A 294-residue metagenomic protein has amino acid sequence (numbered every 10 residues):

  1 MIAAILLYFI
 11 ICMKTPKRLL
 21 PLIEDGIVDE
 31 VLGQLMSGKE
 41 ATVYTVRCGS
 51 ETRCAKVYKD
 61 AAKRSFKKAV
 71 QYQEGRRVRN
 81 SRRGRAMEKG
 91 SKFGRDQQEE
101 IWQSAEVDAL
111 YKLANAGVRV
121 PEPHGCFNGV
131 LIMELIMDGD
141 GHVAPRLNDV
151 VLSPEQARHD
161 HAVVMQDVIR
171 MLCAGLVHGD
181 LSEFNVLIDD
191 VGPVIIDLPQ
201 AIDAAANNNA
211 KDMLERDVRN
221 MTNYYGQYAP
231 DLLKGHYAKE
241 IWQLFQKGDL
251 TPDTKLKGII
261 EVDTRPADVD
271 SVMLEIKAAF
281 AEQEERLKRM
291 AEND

Functional and structural regions predicted by a protein language model:
M1-S37, E155, H159, V163 (+4 more regions): Regulatory N- and C-terminal appendages and interdomain linkers associated with kinase/kinase-like NTP transferase
Y8-V143, C173: Conserved ATP-binding subdomain of kinase catalytic cores across diverse folds
G49-D60, R146, S182-Q227: Catalytic activation segment of kinase domains across protein kinase-like and atypical kinase folds
E99-W102, F127, S153-D160, A210 (+1 more regions): Residue-level preference for long, well-ordered alpha-helices that form the structural scaffold of enzyme catalytic
G129, N185-I188, Y237-L244: A glycine-rich phosphate-binding loop feature that marks nucleotide/adenosyl-phosphate handling sites
H142-L152: AlphaC helix of the protein kinase catalytic domain
C173-G179, E183: Catalytic-loop of the protein kinase fold
